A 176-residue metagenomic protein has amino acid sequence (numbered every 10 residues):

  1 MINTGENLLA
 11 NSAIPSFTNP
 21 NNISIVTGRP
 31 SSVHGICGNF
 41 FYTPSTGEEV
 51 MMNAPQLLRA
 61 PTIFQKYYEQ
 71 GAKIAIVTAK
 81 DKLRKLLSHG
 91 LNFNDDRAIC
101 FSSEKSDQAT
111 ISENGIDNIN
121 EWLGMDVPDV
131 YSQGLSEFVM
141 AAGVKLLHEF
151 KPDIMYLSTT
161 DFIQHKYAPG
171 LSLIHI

Functional and structural regions predicted by a protein language model:
M1-S24, G28: Short, structured active-site-proximal loop/turn typified by the sulfatase FGly-forming signature C/S-X-P-X-R
G28-G170: His/Asp/Glu-rich, glycine-adjacent segments that coordinate divalent cations and/or stabilize oxyanion chemistry on
I174-I176: Conserved small/polar residues in nucleotide/adenosyl-binding loops
